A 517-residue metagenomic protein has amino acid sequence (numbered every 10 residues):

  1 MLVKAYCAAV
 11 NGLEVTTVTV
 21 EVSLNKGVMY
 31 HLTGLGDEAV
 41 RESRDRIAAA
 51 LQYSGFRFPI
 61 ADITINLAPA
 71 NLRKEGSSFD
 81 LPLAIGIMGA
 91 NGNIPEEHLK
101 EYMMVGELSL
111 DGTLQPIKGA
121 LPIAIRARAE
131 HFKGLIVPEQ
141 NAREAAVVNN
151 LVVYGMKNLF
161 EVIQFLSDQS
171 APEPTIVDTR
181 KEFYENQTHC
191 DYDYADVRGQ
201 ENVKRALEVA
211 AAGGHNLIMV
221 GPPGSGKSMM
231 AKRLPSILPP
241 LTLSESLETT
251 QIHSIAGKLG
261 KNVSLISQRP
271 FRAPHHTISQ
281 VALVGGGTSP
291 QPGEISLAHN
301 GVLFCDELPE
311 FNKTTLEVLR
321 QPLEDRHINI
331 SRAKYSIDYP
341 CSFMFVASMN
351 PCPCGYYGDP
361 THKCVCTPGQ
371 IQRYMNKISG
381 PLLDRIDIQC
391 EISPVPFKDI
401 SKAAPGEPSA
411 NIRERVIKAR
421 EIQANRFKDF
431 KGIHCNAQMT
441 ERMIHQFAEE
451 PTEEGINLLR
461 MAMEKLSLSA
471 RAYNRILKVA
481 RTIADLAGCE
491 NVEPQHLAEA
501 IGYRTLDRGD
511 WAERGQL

Functional and structural regions predicted by a protein language model:
M1-I218, P222-S228, S331, A472-Y473 (+1 more regions): Peripheral, non-AAA+ core regions of ATP-driven protein-machinery
V18-L24, L283, D387-C390: Short beta-strand elements
T33, A39-R44, P59, N66-G76 (+2 more regions): Basic, amphipathic alpha-helical bundle interface domains used for macromolecular binding and assembly
D111, C305-N312, G355: Catalytic P-loop NTPase motifs of RecA-like helicase/translocase cores
S170-V209, G213, P240-I295: P-loop NTPase nucleotide-binding/switch module
M219-G260, D325: Walker A/P-loop
N300, D306-E307, V318: Walker B catalytic acidic pair
